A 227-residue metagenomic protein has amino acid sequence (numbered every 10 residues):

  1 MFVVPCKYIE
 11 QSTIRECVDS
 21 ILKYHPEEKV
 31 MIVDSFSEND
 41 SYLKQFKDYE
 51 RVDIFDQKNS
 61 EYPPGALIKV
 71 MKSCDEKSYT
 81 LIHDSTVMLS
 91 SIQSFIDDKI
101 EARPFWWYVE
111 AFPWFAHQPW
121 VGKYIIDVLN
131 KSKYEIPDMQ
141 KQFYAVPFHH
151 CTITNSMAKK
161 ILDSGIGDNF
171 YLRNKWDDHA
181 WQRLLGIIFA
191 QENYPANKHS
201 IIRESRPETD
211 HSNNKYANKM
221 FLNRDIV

Functional and structural regions predicted by a protein language model:
M1-V227: ER/Golgi luminal nucleotide-sugar-dependent glycosyltransferases, focusing on the catalytic module
